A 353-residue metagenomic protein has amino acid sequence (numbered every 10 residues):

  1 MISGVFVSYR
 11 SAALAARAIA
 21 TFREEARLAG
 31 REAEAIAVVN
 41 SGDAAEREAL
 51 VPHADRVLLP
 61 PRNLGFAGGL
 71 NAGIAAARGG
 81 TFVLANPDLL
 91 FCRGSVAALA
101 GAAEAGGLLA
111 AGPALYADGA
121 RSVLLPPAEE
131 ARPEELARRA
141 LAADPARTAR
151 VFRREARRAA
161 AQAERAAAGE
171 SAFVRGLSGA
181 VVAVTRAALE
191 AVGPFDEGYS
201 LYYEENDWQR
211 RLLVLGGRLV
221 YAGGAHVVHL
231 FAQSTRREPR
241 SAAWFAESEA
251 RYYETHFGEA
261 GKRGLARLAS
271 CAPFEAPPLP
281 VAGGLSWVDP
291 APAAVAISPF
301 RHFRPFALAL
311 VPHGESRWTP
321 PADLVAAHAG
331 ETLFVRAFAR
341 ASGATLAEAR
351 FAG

Functional and structural regions predicted by a protein language model:
S11-A26: Short, well-formed alpha-helical segments that are part of the catalytic scaffolds of diverse glycosyltransferases
F22-R62: Acidic donor-binding segment of Leloir-type glycosyltransferases
P60-A77: Glycine-rich, basic loop-to-helix element that forms the pyrophosphate-binding segment of sugar-nucleotide handling
F82: Short aromatic/hydrophobic "clamp" motif used to bind/position activated sugar donors
L90-P127: Conserved donor NDP-sugar-binding/catalytic core segment of glycosyltransferases
E130-V174: Short, flexible, basic/aromatic active-site loop/helix in glycosyltransferases
R165-G169, R175-G193, E197-A225: A short, conserved alpha-helix in the catalytic core of glycosyltransferases
Q209-A282: Active-site-adjacent helix/loop segment of glycosyltransferases that harbors family-specific signature motifs
